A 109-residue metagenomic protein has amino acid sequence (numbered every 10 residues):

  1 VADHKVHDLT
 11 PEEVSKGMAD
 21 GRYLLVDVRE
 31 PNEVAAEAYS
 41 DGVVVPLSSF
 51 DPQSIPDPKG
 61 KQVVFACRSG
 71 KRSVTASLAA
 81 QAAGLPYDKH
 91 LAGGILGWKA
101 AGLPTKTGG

Functional and structural regions predicted by a protein language model:
V1-L24, P31-Q62, K71-G109: Rhodanese-like catalytic fold shared by cysteine-dependent sulfurtransferases and DSP/PTP-type phosphatases
A66: Short, surface-exposed ligand- or partner-binding patches at beta-edge/loop junctions that are enriched in aromatics
